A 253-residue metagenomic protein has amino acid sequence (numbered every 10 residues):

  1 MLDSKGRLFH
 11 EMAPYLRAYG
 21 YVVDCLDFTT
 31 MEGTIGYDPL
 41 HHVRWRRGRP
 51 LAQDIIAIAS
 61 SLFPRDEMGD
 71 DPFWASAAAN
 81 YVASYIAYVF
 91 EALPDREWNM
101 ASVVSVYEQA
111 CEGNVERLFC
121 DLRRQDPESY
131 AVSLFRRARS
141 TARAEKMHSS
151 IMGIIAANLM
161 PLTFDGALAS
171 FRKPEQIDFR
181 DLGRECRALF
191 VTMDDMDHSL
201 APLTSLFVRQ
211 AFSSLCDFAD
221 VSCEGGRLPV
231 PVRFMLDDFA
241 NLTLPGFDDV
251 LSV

Functional and structural regions predicted by a protein language model:
M1-V253: P-loop NTPase motor domains
